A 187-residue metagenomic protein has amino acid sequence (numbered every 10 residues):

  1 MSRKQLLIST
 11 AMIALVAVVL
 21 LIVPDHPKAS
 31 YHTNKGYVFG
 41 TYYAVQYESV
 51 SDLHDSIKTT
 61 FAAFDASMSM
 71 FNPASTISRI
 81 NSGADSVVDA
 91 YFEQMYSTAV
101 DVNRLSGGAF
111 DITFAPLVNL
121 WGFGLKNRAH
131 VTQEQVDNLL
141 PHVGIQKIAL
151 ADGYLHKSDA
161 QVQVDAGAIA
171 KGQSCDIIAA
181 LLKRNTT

Functional and structural regions predicted by a protein language model:
M1-G167, I177-T187: A contiguous, well-ordered beta/alpha segment that forms the leading edge of an enzyme domain
K171: Short, conserved phosphate/pyrophosphate- and ester-handling motifs at nucleotide-, phospho-/glycolipid
